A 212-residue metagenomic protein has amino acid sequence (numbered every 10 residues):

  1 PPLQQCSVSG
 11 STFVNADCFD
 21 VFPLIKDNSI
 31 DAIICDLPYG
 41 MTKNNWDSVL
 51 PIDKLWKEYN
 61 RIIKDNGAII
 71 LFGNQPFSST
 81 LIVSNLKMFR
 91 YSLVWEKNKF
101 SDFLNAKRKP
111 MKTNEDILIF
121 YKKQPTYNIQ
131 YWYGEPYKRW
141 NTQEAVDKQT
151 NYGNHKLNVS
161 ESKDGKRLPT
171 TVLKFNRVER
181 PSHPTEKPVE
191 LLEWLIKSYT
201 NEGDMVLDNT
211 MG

Functional and structural regions predicted by a protein language model:
P1-M211: Core catalytic lobe of class I
